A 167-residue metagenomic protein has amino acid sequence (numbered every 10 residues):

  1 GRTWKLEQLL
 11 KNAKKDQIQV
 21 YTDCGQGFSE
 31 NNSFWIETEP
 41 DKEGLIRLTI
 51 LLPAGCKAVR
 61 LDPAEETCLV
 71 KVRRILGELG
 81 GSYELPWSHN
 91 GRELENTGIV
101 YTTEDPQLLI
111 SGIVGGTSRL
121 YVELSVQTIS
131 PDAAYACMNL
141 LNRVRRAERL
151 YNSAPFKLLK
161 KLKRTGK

Functional and structural regions predicted by a protein language model:
G1-F28, S82-G91, Q107-L109, T117-N139: Juxtadomain low-complexity/linker regions and immediately adjacent membrane-anchoring helices
G1-W4, T128-K167: Boundary detector for helix-to-coil junctions that initiate low-complexity/charged tails
S29-P53, G91-P106: Extracellular carbohydrate recognition and processing domains and analogous Trp-centered ligand-binding platforms
W35, R47, G77, S82-E84 (+1 more regions): Catalytic cores of nucleotide-enabled group-transfer and carboxylate-activating enzymes in metabolic and assembly-line
L52-L61, I113-Y121: Noncatalytic modules at the cell exterior or secretory-pathway interfaces, chiefly beta-strand-rich lectin/adhesion
L61-C68, S125-Q127: Short beta-strand-plus-loop segments that form exposed binding edges in beta-rich domains
R73-I75: Extracellular beta-strand elements of beta-rich domains used for carbohydrate recognition/degradation or cell-matrix
G77-T103, K167: Short linear, low-complexity motifs centered on an aromatic residue
